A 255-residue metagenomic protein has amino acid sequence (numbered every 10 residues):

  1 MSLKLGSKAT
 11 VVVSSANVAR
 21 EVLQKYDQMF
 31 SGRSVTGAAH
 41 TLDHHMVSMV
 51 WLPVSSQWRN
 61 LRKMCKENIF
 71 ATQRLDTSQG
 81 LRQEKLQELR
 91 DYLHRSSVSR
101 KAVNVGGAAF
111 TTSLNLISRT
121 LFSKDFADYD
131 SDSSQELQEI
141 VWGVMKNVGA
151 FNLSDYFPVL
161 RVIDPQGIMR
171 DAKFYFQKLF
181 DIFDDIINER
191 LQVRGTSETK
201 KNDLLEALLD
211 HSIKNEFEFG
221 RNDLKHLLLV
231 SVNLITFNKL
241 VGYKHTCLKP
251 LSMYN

Functional and structural regions predicted by a protein language model:
M1-H45, S56, N60, Q83-D91: N-terminal membrane-proximal hinge/A-helix region immediately C-terminal to the signal-anchor transmembrane segment
L5-S7, A16-N17, P53, D223 (+2 more regions): Residues that form ligand- and interface-recognition hot spots within folded domains
N17, S56, Q73, F237-N238: A generic structural signal for alpha-helix starts
F30, M49, L208: Short clusters of hydrophobic/aromatic residues that line enzyme substrate/ligand-binding pockets
S34-L42, D76-M253: Cytochrome P450 heme-thiolate monooxygenase catalytic core
S48-W51, T72, D76, G107: Short gly/ser-rich anion-binding loops that grip negatively charged ligand groups
